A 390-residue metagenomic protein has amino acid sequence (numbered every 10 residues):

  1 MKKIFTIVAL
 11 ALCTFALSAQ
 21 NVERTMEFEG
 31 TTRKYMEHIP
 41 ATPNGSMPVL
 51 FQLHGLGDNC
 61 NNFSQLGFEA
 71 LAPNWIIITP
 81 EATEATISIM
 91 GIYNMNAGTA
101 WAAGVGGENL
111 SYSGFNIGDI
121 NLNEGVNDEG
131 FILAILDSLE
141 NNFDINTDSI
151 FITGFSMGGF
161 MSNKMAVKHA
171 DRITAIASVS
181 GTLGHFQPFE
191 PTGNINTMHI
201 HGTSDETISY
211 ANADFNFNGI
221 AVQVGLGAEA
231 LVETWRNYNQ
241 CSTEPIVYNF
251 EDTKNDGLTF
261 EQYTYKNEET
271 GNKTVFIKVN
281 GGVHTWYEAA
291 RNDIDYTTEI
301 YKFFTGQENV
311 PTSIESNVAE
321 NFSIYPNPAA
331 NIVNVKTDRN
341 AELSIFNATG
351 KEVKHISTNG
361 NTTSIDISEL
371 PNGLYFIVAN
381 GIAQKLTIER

Functional and structural regions predicted by a protein language model:
M1-N21, T312-E315, K351, F376 (+2 more regions): Bacterial Sec-dependent N-terminal signal peptides
I4, L17-V49, N61-N62, W75 (+8 more regions): A domain-start/cap signature at the N-terminus of enzymes
M26-I39, G45-F151, K168, E288: Serine-hydrolase catalytic machinery in alpha/beta-hydrolase-like enzymes
H199-H201, D205: Short beta-strand/loop motif that positions the catalytic acidic residue of the alpha/beta-hydrolase fold
D205-I208, H284-W286: Acidic catalytic loop of the alpha/beta-hydrolase fold
I220-G257: Acidic, glycine-rich loop-and-strand cores that form catalytic or ligand-binding grooves in diverse globular domains
D293-V310: Catalytic active-site module of serine/aspartate enzymes centered on a nucleophile-bearing elbow/loop
E315-R390: C-terminal outer-membrane/trafficking sorting elements
